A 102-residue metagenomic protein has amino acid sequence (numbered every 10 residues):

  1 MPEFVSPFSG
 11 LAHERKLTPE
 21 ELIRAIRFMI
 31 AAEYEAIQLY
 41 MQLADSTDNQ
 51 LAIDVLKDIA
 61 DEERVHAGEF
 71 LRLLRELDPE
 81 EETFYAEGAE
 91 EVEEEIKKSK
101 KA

Functional and structural regions predicted by a protein language model:
M1-A102: Iron-associated oxidoreductase/ferritin-like identity signal
